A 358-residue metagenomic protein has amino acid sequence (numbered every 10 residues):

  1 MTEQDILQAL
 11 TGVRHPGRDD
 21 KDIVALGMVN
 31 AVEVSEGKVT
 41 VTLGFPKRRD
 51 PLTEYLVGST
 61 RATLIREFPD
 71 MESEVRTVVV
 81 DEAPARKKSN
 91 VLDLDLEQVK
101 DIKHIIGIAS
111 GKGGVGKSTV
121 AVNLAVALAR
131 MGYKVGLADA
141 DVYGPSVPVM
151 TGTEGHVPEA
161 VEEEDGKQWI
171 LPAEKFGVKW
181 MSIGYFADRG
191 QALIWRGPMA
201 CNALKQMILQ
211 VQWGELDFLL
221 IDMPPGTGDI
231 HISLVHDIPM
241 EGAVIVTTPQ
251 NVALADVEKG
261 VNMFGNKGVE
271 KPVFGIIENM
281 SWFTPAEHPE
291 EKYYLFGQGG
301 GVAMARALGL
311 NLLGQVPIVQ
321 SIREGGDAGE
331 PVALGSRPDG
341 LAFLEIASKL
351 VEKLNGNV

Functional and structural regions predicted by a protein language model:
M1-N30: N-proximal, solvent-exposed amphipathic alpha-helical segments enriched in charged/polar residues
E3, L26, F45, G58 (+6 more regions): C-terminal lobe/tail of nucleotide-utilizing enzymes
S35-P46, M181: Short, aliphatic-rich beta-strand segments
E97-K103: Phosphate-binding P-loop
H104-V142: Walker A/P-loop phosphate-binding motif and the immediately C-terminal alpha-helix
L128, Y133-W195, C201, I208: Phosphate-binding loop that captures ATP/GTP phosphates
G184-L234, L254: Phosphate-binding/switch loop-helix module in NTP-utilizing enzymes
G214-F218, M240-G260: Conserved Switch II/interswitch segment of TRAFAC-class P-loop GTPases
